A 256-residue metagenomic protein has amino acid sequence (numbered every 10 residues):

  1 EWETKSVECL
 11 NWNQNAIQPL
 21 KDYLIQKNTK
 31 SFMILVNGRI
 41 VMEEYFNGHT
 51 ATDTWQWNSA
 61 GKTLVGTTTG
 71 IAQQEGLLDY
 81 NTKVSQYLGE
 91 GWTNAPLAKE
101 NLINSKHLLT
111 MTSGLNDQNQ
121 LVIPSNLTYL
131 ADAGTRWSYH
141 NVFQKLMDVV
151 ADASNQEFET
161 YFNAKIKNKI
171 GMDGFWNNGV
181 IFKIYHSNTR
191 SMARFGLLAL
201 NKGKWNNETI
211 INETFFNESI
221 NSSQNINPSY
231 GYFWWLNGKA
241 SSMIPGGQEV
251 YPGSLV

Functional and structural regions predicted by a protein language model:
E1-I25: Small beta-barrel nucleic-acid-binding modules, principally OB-folds
K5-L10, A51-Q56, T93-P96, L130-R136 (+2 more regions): Second-shell loop/turn segments in exported
P19-H49: A short, well-structured edge-of-sheet supersecondary motif
K21, G70, S85, K106-T110 (+7 more regions): Non-transmembrane alpha-helical segments in soluble domains of secreted/periplasmic/extracellular proteins
S31-L35, I40-E43, Q56-N58, N104-T110 (+6 more regions): Structural recognition of the beta-strand scaffold that forms the well-ordered cores of secreted hydrolase catalytic
G38, W55-N81, L108, K145-V150 (+1 more regions): Active-site SXXK
E75-G114, S154-N188: Active-site helix/loop module of the DD-peptidase/beta-lactamase fold, centered on the serine-lysine SxxK catalytic
G171-V256: Penicillin-binding protein/beta-lactamase superfamily catalytic region
